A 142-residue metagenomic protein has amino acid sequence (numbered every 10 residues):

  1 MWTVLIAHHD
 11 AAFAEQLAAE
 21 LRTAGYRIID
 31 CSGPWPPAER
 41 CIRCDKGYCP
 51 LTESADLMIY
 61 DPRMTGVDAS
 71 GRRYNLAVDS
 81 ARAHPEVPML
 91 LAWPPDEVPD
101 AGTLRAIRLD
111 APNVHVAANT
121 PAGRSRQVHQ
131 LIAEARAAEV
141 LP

Functional and structural regions predicted by a protein language model:
W2-A12, L17-L21, Y26, D30 (+1 more regions): Conserved acidic segment of CheY-like receiver
T3-L5, A18, D30, M64 (+4 more regions): Residue-level detection of beta-strand scaffold positions
H9, S32-G33, P85-P142: Output/docking surface of receiver
L17, R40-C44, Q127-V128: Short secondary-structure transition/capping segments
L21, S80-R82, I107: A generic structural signal for well-ordered alpha-helical segments
G25, A55, A111-P112: Short, well-ordered alpha-helix to beta-strand connector turns
P37-H84, W93-G102: Conserved phosphotransfer microenvironments
